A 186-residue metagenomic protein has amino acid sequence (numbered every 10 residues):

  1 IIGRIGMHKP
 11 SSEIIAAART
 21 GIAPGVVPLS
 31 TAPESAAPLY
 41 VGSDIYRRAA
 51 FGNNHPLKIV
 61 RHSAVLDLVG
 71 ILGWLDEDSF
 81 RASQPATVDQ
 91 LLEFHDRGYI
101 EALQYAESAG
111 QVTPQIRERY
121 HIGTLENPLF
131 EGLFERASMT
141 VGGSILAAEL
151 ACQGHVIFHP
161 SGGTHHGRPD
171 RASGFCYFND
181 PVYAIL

Functional and structural regions predicted by a protein language model:
I2, H8-L186: HDAC/HDAC-like amidohydrolase catalytic core signature
